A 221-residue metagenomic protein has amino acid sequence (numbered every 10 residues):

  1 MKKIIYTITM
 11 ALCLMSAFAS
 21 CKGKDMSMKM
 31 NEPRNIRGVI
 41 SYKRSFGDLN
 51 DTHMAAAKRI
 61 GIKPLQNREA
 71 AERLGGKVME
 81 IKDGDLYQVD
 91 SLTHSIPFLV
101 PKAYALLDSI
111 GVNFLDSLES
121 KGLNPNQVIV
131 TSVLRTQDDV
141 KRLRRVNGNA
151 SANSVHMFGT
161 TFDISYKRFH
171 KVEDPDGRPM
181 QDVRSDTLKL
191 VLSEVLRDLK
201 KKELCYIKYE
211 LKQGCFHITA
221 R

Functional and structural regions predicted by a protein language model:
M1-M30: Bacterial Sec-dependent N-terminal signal peptides
K22-E119, L211: Extracytoplasmic cell-surface/polysaccharide-interacting catalytic and binding patches
L99-L106, I110, N124, D139 (+1 more regions): Stable alpha-helical elements in mature extracytoplasmic
G111-K121, L134, N147, L196-E203: Sec/Tat-exported extracytoplasmic proteins
L123-V140: Acidic helix-start/capping segments at beta-turn-to-alpha-helix junctions
Q137-A152: Charged, often glycine-rich, active-site loop that binds/positions anionic groups
N153-R221: Catalytic cores and adjacent binding grooves of peptidoglycan-active enzymes
